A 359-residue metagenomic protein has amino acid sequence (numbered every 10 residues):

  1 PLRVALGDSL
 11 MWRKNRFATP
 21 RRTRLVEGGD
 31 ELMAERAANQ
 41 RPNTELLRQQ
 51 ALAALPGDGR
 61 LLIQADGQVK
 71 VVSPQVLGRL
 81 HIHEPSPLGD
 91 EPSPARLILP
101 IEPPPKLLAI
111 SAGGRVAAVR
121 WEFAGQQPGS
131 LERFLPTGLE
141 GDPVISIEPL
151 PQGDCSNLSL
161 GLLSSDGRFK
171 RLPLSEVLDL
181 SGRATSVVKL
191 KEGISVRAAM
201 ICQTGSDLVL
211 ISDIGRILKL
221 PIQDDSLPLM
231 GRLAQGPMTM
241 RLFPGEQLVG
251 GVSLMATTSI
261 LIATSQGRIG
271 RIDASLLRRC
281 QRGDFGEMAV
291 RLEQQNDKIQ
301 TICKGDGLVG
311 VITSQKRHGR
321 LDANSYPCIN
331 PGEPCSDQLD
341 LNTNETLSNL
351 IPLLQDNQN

Functional and structural regions predicted by a protein language model:
P1-N359: Short, structured "edge-of-domain" segments at secondary-structure transitions
